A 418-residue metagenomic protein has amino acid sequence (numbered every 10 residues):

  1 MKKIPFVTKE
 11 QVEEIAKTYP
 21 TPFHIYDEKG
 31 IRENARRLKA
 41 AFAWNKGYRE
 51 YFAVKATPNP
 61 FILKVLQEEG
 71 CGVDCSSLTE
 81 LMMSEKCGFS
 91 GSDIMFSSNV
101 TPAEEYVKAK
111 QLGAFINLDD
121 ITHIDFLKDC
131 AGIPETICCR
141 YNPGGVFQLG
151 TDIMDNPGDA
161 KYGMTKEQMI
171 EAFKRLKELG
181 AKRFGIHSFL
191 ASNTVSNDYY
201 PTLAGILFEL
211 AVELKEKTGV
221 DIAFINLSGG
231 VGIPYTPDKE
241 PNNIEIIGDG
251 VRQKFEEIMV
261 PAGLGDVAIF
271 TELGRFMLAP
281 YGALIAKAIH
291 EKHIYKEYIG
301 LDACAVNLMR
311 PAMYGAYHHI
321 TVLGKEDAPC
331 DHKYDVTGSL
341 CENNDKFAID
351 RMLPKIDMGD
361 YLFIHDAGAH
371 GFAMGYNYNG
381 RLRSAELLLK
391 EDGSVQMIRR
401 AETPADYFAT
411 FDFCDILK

Functional and structural regions predicted by a protein language model:
M1-I116, I121-E135, I170, K174-E178 (+4 more regions): A charged N-terminal "starter" segment
I31, K55, S77, A109 (+6 more regions): Conserved, mostly hydrophobic/aromatic
P58-F61, P102, D125, V146-F147 (+6 more regions): Flexible loop/turn segments at secondary-structure boundaries
L63, E85-K86, Y106-K108, L127-C130 (+6 more regions): Short acidic, glycine/serine/threonine-rich loops at helix termini
G72, M95, F115-N117, C138-R140 (+8 more regions): Structured core elements
G132-V146: Glycine-rich, aromatic-flanked loop segments that form ligand/cofactor-binding clefts across common enzyme folds
P143-H290: Active-site loop/helix belt of alpha/beta enzymes
E256-M259, L264-K418: Charged (often Lys/Glu-rich) extended helix/loop segments that serve as interaction or gating elements
